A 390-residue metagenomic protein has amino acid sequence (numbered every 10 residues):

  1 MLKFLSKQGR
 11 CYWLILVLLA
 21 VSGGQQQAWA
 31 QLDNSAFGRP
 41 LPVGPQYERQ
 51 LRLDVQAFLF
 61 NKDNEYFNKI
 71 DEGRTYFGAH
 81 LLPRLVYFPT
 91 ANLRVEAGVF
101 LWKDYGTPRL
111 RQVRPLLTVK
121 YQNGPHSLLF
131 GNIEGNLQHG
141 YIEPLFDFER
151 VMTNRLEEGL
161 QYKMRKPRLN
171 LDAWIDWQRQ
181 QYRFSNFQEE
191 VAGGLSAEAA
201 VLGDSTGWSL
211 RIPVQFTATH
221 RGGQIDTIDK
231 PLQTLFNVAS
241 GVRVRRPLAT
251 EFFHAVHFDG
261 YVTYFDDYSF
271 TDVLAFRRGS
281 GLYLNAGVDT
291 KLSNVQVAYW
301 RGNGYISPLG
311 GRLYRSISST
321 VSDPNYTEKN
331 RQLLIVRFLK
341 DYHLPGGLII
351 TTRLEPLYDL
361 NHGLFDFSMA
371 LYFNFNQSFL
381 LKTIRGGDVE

Functional and structural regions predicted by a protein language model:
M1-G38, Y162, F365-L380, D388-E390: Bacterial Sec-dependent N-terminal signal peptides
R39-N64, V95, L128: Transmembrane beta-strand segments of Gram-negative outer membrane beta-barrel proteins
F58-H80, A97-F100: Surface-exposed strand-loop-strand hairpins of Gram-negative outer-membrane beta-barrel proteins
Y66-I70, E143, L313-V321: Flexible, solvent-exposed loop segments that connect beta-strands
G78, G98, L116, K166-W174 (+2 more regions): Exposed, low-structure sequence patches enriched in small/polar residues
G78-E96: Glycine- and aromatic-enriched membrane insertion/assembly motifs of diderm outer-membrane and organelle channel
R94-N123, E143-P144, T320: Surface-exposed loop and membrane-interface regions of Gram-negative outer-membrane beta-barrel proteins
S127-E198: Surface-exposed coil loops of outer-membrane beta-barrel proteins
